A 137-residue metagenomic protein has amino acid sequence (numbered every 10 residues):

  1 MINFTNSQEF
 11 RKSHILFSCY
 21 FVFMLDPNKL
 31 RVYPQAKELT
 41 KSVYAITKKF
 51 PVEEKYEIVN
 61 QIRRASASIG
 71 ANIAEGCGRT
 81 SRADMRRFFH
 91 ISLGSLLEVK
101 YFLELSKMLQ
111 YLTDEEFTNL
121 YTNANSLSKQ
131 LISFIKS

Functional and structural regions predicted by a protein language model:
M1-S137: Amphipathic alpha-helical assembly/interaction segments
